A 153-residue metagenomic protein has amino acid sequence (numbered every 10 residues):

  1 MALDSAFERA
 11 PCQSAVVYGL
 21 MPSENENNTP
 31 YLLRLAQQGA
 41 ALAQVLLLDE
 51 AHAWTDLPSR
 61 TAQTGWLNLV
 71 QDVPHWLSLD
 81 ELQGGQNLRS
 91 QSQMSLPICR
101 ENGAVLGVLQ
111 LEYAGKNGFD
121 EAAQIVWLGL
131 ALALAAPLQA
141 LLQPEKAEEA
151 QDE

Functional and structural regions predicted by a protein language model:
M1-A40, A140-E153: Intrinsically disordered, low-complexity terminal regulatory regions
S14, Q93, V108: Broad gene-expression machinery/nucleic-acid interaction feature
G19-Q83: Regulatory sensory and allosteric helical modules in signal-transduction proteins and certain transcription factors
E50, N87, F119: Residue-level marker of regulatory loop/turn positions in helix-turn-helix DNA-binding domains and in histidine
G84-Q91: Short loop/turn motifs at secondary-structure junctions and domain boundaries
S92-R100: A short, aliphatic-rich beta-strand micro-motif
G107-E153: Juxtadomain coupling helices with adjacent low-complexity linkers
